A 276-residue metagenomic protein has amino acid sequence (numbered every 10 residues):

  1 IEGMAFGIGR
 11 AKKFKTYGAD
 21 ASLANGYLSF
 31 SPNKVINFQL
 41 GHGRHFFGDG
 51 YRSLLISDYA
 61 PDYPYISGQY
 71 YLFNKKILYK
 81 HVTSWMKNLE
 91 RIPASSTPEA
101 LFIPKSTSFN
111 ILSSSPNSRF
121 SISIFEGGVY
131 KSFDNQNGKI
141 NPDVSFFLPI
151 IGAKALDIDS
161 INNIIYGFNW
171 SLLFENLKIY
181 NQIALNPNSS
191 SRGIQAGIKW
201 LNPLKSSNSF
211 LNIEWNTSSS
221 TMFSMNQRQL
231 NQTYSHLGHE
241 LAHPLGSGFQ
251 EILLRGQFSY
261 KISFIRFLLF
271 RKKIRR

Functional and structural regions predicted by a protein language model:
I1-S121, G128, P203-S220, M225 (+1 more regions): Outer-membrane beta-barrel channel domains
A21, P116-R276: Exposed, low-structure sequence patches enriched in small/polar residues
